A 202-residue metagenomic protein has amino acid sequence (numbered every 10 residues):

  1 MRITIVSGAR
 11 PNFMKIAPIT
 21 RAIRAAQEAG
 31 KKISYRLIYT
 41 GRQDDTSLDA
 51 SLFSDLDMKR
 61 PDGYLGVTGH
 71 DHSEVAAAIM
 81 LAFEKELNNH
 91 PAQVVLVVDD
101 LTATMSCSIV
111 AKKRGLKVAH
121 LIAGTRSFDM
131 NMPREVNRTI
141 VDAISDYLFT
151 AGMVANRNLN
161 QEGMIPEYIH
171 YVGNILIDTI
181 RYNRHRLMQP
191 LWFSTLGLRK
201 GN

Functional and structural regions predicted by a protein language model:
M1-R2, I33, Q93, G201-N202: Short coil/turn segments at beta-strand junctions that form active-site/ligand-binding loops
R2, K32-R36, K117, Y168: Residues at the starts of beta-strands that form the adenosine-phosphate
T4-S7, N12-A22, E28, L52 (+1 more regions): Active-site and donor-binding regions of nucleotide-sugar-utilizing enzymes
I5, L37-Y39, H120, Y171: Structural beta-sheet core signal
A29-K31, M58-K59, G163-I165, R199: Short, structurally constrained coil/turn elements that cap an alpha-helix or connect an alpha-helix to the following
K31-V75: Conserved nucleotide-sugar phosphate-binding/catalytic loop shared by glycosyltransferases and other
R42-Q43, S47, I144-N202: A nucleotide-sugar donor-handling region in carbohydrate enzymes
D49, S54-K59, N131-P133, G173 (+2 more regions): Generic, ordered loop/turn and secondary-structure boundary motif
